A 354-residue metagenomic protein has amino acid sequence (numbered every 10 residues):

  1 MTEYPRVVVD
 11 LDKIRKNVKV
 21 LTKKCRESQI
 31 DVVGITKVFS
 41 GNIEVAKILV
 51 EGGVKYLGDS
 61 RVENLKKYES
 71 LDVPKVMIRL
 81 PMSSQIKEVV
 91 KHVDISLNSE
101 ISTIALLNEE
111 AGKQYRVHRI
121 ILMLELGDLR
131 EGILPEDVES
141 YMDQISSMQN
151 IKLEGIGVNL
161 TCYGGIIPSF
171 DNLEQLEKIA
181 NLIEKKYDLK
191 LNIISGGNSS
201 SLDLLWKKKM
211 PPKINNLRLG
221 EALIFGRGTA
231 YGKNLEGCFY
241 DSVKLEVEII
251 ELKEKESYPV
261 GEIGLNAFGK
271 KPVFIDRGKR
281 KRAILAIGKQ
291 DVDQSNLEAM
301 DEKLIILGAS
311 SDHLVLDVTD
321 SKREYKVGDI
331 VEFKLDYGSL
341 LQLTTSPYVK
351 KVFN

Functional and structural regions predicted by a protein language model:
M1-V9: Generic N-terminal amphipathic, Lys/Arg-enriched alpha-helix
R6, I95, H313-V315: Short aromatic/hydrophobic contact patches that present stacked aromatics for nucleic-acid/ligand binding
V8, I30-E174, K178, L182 (+1 more regions): Active-site-proximal beta-alpha core segment in soluble small-molecule metabolic enzymes
V18-V20, E27, V38-E51, N64 (+2 more regions): N-terminal capping/small domains of soluble enzymes
T22-R26, Y115-R116: Glycine-rich phosphate/diphosphate-binding loops that line cofactor/substrate pockets in enzymes
E174-N354: Active-site anion/phosphate-binding pocket segments in diverse small-molecule metabolic enzymes
